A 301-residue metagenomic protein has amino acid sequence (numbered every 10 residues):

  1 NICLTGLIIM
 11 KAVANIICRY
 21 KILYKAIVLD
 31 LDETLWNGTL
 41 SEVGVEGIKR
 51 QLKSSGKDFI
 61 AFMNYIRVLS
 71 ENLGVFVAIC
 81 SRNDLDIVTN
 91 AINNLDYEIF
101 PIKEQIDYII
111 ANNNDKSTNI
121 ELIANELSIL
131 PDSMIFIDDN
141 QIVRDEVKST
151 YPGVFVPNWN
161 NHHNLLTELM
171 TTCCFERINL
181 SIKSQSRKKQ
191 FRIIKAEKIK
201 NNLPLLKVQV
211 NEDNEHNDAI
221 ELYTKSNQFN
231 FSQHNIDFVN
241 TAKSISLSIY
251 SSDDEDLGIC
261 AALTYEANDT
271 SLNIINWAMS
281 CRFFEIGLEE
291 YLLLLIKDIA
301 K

Functional and structural regions predicted by a protein language model:
N1-V28: Histidine-centered active-site loop/cap adjacent to the catalytic His in serine esterases/O-acetyl transfer systems
I2-I9, S54-D58, D84, A111-N119: Phosphate/oxyanion-binding active-site loops and adjacent basic polyanion-contact surfaces
I16-C18, T89-S246, E255-I259: C-terminal cap/substrate-recognition subdomain and adjoining C-terminal extension of metal-dependent phosphatase-like
Y24-L40: Asp-based phosphoryl-transfer active-site loop
L40-V68, P152-N158: Basic, amphipathic juxtamembrane/active-site segments that coordinate anionic phosphate or diphosphate groups
V45-L52, N72-A78, I102-Y108, N273-R282: Glycine- and acidic
K57-N93, I109-N112, D218, F231-I236 (+3 more regions): Substrate-recognition element of Asp-dependent hydrolases with the DxDx(T/V) motif
I259-K301: Acyl-donor binding region in acyl/amide transferases
